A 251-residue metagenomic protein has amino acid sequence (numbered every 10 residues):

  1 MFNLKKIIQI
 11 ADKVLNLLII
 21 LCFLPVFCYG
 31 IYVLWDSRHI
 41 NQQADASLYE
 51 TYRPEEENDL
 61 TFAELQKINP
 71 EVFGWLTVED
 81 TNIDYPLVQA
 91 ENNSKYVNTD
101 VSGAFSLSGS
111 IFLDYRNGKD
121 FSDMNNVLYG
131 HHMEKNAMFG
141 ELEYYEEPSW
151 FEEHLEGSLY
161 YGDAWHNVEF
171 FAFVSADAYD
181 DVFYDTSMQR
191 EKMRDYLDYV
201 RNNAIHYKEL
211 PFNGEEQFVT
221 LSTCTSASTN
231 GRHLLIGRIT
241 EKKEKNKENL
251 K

Functional and structural regions predicted by a protein language model:
M1-D12: N-terminal Lys/Arg-rich, disordered targeting/topogenic segments
K13-L34: Hydrophobic membrane-insertion alpha-helices, especially the h-region of bacterial N-terminal signal peptides
F27-K251: Solvent-exposed, non-transmembrane regions of membrane-associated and secreted proteins
